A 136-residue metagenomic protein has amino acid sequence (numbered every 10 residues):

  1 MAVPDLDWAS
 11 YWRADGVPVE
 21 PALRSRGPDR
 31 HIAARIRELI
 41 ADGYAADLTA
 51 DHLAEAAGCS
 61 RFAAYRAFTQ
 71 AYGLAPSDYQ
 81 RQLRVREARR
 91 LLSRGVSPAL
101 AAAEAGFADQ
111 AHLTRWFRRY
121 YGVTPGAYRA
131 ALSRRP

Functional and structural regions predicted by a protein language model:
M1-A46, A50-A57, Q70-D78, Q82: Short, Lys/Arg-enriched, Trp-marked, Pro/Gly-tolerant hinge/linker segments that flank
E38-D51, Q70-A108, A131-P136: Terminal helix-turn-helix DNA-binding modules in bacterial transcription factors
A56, A71, E104, R119-Y120: Residues at alpha-helix termini
S60-R61, A108-D109: Short coil turns linking two alpha-helices in DNA-binding domains
A64, F68, H112-L113, F117: Short hydrophobic/aromatic patch on the recognition helix
R115-P136: …primarily DNA-binding HTH/wHTH and HhH modules…
